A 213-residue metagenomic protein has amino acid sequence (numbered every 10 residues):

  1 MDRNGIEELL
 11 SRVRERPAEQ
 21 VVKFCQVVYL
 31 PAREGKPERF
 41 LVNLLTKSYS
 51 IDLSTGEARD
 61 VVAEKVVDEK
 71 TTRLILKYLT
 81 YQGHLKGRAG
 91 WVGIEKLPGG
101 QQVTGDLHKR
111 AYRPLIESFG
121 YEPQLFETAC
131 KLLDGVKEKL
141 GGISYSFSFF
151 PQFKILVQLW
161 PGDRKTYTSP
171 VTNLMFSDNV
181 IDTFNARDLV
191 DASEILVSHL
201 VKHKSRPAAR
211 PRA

Functional and structural regions predicted by a protein language model:
M1-E38, T71-L133: Short Lys/Arg-enriched alpha/beta "domain-start" segment
F24-T55, V136-P161: Amphipathic, interaction-prone secondary-structure segments
P31-P37, G162-V171, P207-A213: Intrinsically disordered, low-complexity coil segments
K47-R73, W160-R187: Intrinsically disordered, low-complexity regulatory segments enriched in Ser/Thr/Pro and charged residues
E57-R59, L132, G162-R164, D191-S193 (+1 more regions): General N-terminal targeting signals
V61, K65, Q102, I116 (+2 more regions): Short, charged/polar micro-motifs that form catalytic or ligand-binding hotspots
E64-R88, M175-A213: Ampiphathic alpha-helical segments that act as solvent-exposed interaction surfaces
G120-F184: Conserved binding-pocket/active-site segment within a compact domain
